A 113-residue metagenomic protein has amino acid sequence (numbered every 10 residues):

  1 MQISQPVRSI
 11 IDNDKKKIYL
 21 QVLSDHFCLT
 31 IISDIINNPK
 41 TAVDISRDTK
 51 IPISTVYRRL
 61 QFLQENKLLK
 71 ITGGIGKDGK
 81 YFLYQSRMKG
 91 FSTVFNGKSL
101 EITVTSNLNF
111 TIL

Functional and structural regions predicted by a protein language model:
Q2-L29: Short alpha-helical segments that sit at the start of domains
C28, N37-T41: Short capping segments at the starts of secondary-structure elements
D44-K50: A short acidic, leucine-rich amphipathic alpha-helix
K67, G73: Glycine-centered, phosphate/nucleic-acid-interacting loop/turn motifs that mediate DNA/RNA or nucleotide
K77-L113: Conserved segment of winged-helix/HTH DNA-binding domains
